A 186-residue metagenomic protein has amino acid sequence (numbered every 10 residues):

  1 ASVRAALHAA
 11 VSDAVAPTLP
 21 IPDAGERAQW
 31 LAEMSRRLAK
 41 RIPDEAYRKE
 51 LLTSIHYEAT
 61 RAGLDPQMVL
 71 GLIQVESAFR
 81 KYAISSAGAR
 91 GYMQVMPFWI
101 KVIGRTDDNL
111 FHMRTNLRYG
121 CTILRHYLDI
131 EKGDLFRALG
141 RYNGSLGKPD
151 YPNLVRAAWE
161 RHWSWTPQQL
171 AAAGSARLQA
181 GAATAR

Functional and structural regions predicted by a protein language model:
V3-P17: N-terminal prepro-regions of secreted/extracellular proteins
D13-R186: Catalytic glycan-binding domains that act on GlcNAc-containing polysaccharides
